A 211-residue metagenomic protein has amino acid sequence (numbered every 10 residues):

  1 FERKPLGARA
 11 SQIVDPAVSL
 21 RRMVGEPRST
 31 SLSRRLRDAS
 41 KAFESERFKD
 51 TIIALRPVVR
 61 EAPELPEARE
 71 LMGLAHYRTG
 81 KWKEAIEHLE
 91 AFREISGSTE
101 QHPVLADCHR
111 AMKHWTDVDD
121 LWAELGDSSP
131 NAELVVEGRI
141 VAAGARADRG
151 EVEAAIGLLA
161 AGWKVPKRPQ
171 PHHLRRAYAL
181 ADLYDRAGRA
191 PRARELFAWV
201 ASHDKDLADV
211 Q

Functional and structural regions predicted by a protein language model:
G25-R60, E64, L71, Y77: Alpha-helical segment of the N-proximal tetratricopeptide repeat
S33, E67, E100-P103, L134-E137 (+2 more regions): Start-of-helix register in tetratricopeptide repeats
F48-K49, W82, W115, V152 (+2 more regions): TPR-repeat structural position
I95-T99, D127-S128, G157-K164, D185-A208: TPR/TPR-like (Sel1-like) alpha-helical repeat modules
